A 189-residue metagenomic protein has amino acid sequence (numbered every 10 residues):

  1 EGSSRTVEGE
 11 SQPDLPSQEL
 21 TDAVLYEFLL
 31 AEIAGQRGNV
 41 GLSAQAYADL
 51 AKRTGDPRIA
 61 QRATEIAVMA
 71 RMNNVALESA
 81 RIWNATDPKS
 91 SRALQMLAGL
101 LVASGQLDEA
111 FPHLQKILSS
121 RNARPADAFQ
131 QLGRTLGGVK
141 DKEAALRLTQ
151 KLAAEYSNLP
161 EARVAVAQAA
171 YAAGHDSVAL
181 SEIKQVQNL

Functional and structural regions predicted by a protein language model:
G2-S4, S11-L189: Alpha-solenoid helical repeat scaffolds
